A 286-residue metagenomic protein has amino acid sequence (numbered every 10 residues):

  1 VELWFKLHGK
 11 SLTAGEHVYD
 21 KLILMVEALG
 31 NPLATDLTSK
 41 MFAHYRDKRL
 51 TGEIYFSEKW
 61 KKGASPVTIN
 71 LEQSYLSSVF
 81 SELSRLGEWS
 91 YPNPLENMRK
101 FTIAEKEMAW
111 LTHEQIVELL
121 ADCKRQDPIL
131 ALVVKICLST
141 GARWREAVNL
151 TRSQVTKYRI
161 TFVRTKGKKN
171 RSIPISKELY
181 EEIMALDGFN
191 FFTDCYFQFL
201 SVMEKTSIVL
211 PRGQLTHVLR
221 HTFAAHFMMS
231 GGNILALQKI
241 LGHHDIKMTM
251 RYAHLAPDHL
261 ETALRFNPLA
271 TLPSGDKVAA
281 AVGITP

Functional and structural regions predicted by a protein language model:
V1-L22: Short, aromatic/basic-rich helix-turn unit that serves as a nucleic-acid recognition element
T13, V26-T51, Y91, G188-T193 (+1 more regions): A Lys/Arg-rich helix-loop hairpin that forms a DNA/phosphate-binding surface
K21-L24, P32-K40, T51-M98, A142-R145: N-terminal DNA-binding recognition helix of tyrosine site-specific recombinases/integrases
P32, A121-A131, T140, I173 (+3 more regions): Short, basic (Lys/Arg/His-rich) helix/loop patches that form interaction surfaces in the mid-to-C-terminal regions
F42, L76, F80, A147 (+3 more regions): Short, basic/aromatic-rich helical patch in the C-terminal catalytic core of site-specific tyrosine
K62-P66, N70, R85-W144, V148 (+1 more regions): Basic, Lys/Arg- and aromatic-enriched nucleic-acid-binding interface segment
S153-R159, G232-R251, T262, T285: Short, polar N-cap/turn motifs at the start of nucleic acid-interacting alpha helices
N267-P286: C-terminal secondary-structure termini that scaffold catalytic or DNA-interacting sites
